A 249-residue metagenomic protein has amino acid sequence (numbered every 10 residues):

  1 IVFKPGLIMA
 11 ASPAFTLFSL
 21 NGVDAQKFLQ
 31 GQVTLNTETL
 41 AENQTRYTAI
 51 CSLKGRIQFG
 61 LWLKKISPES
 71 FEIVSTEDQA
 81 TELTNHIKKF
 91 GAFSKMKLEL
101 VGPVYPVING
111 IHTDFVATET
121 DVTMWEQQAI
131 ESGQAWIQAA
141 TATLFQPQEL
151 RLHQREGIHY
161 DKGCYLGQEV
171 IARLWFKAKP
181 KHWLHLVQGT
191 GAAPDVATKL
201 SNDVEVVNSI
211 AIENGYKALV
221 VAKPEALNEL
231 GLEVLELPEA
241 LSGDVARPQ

Functional and structural regions predicted by a protein language model:
I1-Q249: Basic, glycine/lysine-rich polyanion-binding surfaces/domains
